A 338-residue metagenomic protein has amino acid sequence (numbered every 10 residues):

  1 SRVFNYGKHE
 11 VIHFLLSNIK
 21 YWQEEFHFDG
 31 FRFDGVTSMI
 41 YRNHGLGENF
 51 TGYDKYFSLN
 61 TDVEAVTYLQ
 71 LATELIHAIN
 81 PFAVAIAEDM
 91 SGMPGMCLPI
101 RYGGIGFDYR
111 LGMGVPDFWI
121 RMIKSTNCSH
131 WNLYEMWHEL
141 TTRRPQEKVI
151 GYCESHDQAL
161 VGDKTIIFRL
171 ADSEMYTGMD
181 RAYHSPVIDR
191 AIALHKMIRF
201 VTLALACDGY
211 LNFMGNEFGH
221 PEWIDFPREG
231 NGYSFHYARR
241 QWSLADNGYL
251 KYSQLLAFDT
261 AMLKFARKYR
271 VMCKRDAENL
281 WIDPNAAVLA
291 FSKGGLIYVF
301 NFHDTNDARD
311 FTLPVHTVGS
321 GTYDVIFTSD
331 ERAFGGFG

Functional and structural regions predicted by a protein language model:
S1-T61: Substrate-binding/active-site clefts of carbohydrate-active enzymes
F4-K8, I188, G248-Y252: Short acidic-aromatic active-site loops that bind/stabilize oxyanions
V11-W22, Y68, A72, L194-V201 (+1 more regions): Alpha-helical packing segments of well-folded alpha/beta enzyme cores
H27-D29, H44-E229, F235, R267-E278 (+4 more regions): Conserved alpha/beta catalytic core and glycan-binding cleft of carbohydrate-active enzymes
Y237, Q241-V271: Catalytic cores of secreted or luminal carbohydrate-active enzymes
D330-E331: Acidic glycine-/aspartate-rich tracts in secreted/extracellular proteins
